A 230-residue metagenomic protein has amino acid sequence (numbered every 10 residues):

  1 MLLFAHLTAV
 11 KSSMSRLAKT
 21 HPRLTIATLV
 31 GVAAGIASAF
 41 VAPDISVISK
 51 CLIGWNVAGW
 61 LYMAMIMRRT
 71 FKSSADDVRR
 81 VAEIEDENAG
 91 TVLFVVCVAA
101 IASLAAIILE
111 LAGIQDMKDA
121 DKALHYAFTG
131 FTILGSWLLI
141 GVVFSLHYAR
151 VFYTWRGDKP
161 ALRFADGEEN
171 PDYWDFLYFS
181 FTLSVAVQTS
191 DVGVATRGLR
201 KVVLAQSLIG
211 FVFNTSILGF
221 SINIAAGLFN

Functional and structural regions predicted by a protein language model:
K19-V41: The first (N-terminal) embedded transmembrane alpha-helix
S46-A64: Loop-to-helix transition at the N-terminal end of transmembrane alpha-helices
Y62-A75, V142-W155: Membrane-water interface of transmembrane alpha-helices
M67-E85, I108-K118: Membrane-helix interface/capping segments
V78-V98: Juxtamembrane helix-capping/reentrant segments at transmembrane boundaries
A99-D119, F181-R197: Alpha-helical transmembrane segments and their membrane-interface junctions in multi-pass membrane proteins
F152-T196: Membrane-proximal soluble regions of multi-pass membrane proteins
D175-T182, S190-N230: Pore domain of cation channels
